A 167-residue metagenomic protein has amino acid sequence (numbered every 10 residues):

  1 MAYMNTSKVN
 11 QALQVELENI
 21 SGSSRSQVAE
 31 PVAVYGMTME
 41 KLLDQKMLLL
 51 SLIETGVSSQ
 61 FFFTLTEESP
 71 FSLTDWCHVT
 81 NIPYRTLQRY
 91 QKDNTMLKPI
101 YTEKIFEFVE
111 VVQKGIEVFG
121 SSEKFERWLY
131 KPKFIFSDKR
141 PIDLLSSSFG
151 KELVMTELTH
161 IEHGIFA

Functional and structural regions predicted by a protein language model:
M1-A167: Non-transmembrane "mature" sequence context
